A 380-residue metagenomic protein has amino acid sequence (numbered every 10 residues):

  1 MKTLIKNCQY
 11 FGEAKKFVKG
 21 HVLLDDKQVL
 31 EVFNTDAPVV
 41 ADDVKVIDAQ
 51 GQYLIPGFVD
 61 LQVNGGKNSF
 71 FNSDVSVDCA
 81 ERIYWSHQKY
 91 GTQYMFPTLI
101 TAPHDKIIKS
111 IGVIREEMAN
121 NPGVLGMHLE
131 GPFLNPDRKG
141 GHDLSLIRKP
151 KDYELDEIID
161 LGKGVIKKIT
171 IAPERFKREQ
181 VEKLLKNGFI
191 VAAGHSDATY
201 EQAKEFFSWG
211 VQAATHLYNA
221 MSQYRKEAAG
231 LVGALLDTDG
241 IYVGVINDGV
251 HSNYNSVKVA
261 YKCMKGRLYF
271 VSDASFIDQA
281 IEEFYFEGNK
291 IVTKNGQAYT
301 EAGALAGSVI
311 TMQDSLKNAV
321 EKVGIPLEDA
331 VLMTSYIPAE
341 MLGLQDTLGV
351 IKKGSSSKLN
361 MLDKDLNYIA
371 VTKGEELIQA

Functional and structural regions predicted by a protein language model:
M1-V40, V371: N-terminal metal-binding scaffold of metallo-dependent hydrolase/deaminase domains
T3-K6, A14, V40-E81, W85: Replace "His-x-His-based motif
Y10-G20, V323-V331, E340-G374: Acidic, glycine-enriched loop/beta-strand segments at the rims of small-molecule binding/catalytic pockets
Q52-Y53, L61, N72-G123, L146-L161 (+1 more regions): Alpha-helical scaffold segments that flank or form the walls of functional sites
N64-G66, E81-S110, G123-N135, G162-E174 (+4 more regions): Divalent metal-dependent hydrolysis catalytic cores, especially in the metallo-beta-lactamase
P103-K109, E174-K177, A192-D197, I246-K262: Active-site glycine- and acidic-residue-rich loops that bind and position anionic ligands or nucleotide-like cofactors
L129, P136-K151, I158-G230: Divalent metal-binding pocket/active-site signature
Q202-D329, M341-T347, D363-N367: Active-site-adjacent C-terminal substructures of enzyme catalytic domains
